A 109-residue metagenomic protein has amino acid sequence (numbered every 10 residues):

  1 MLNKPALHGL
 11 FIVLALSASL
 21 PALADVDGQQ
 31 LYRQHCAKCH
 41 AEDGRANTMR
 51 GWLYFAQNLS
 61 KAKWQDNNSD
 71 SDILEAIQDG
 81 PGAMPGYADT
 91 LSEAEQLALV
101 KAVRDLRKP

Functional and structural regions predicted by a protein language model:
M1-L10: Bacterial N-terminal signal peptides that target proteins for export
G9-A18: Bacterial N-terminal signal peptides
D25-F55, P81-A83, L106-P109: Periplasmic/extracellular electron-transfer cofactor-ligation site, primarily the c-type cytochrome heme-c attachment
Q29-Q30, Q34-A37, S71, E75 (+2 more regions): Solvent-exposed, polar/charged alpha-helical surfaces in well-ordered, non-transmembrane soluble domains, broadly
F55-A56, A76: Glycine-rich, phosphate-binding/catalytic loops in enzymes
Q57-S71, Y87-Q96: Electron-transfer interface patches adjacent to heme c in soluble/periplasmic c-type cytochromes and di-/multiheme
A76-I77, A88-P109: C-terminal capping alpha-helices of c-type cytochrome domains
